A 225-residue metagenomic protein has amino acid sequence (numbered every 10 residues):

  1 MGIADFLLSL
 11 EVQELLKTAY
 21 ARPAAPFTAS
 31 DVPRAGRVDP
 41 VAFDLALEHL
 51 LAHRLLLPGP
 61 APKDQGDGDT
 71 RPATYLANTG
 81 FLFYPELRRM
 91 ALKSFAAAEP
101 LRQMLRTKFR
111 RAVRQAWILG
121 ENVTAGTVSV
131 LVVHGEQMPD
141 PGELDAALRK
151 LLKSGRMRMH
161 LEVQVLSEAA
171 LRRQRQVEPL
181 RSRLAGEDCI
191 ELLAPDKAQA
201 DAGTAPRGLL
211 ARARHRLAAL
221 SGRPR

Functional and structural regions predicted by a protein language model:
M1-A112, N122-A125, G135-R225: Catalytic core of pol beta-like nucleotidyltransferases
A116-I118: Regulatory nucleotide-sensing modules
S129-V133: Short beta-strand->loop micro-motif that forms the acidic, two-metal-ion catalytic signature in nucleotide-processing
